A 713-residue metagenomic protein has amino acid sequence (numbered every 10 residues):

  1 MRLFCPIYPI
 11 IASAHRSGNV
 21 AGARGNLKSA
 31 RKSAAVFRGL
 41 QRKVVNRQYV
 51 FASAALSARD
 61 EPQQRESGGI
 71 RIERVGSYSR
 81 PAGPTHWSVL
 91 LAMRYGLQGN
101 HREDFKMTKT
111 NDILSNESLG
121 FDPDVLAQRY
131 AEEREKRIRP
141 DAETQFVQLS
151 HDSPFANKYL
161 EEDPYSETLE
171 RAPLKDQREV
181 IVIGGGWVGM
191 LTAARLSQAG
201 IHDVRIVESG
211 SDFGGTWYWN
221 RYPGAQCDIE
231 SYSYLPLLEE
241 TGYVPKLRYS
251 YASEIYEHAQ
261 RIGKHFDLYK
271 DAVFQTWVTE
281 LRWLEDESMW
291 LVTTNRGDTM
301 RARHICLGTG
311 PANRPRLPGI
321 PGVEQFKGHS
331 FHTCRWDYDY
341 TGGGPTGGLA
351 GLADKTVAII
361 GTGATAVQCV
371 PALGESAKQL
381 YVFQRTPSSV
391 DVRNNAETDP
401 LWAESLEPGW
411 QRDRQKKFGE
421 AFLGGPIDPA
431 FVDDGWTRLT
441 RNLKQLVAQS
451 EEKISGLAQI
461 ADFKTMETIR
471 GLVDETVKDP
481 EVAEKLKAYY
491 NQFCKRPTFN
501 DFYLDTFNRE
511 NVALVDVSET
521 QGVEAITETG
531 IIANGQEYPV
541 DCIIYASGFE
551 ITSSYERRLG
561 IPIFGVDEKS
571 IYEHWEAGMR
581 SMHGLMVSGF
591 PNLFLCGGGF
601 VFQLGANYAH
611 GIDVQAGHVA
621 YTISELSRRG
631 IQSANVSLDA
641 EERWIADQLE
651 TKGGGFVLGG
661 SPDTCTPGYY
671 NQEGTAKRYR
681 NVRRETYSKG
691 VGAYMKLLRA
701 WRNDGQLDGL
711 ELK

Functional and structural regions predicted by a protein language model:
A12, R16, V20, A30 (+4 more regions): Short hydrophobic alpha-helical segments enriched in small aliphatic residues
V20, V44-V45, I70, V75: Hydrophobic alpha-helical signal/anchor motif
F37, P62, G96, T108-V180 (+6 more regions): N-terminal FAD-binding dinucleotide-binding subdomain shared by FAD-dependent oxidases/monooxygenases
W87-K106: Short, Lys/Arg-enriched N-terminal segments with co-localized hydrophobic residues within the first ~10-30 amino acids
G184-M190, T362-G363: Glycine-rich Rossmann-fold phosphate-binding loop(s) that bind the pyrophosphate of adenine dinucleotide cofactors
